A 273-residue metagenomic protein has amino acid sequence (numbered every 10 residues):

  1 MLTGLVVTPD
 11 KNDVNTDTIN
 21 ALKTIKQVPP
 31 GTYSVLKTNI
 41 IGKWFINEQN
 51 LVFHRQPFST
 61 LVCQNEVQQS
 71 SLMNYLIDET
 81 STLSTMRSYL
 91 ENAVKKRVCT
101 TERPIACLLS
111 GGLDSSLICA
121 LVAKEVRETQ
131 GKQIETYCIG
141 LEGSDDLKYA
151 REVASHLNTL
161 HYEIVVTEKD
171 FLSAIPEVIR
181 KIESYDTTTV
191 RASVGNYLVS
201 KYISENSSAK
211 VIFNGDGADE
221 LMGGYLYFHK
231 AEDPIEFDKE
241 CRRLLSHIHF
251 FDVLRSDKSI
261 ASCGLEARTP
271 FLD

Functional and structural regions predicted by a protein language model:
M1-S184: Cysteine-centered catalytic environments shared across enzyme families
V94, V98, V178-L272: Conserved glycine-rich, hydrophobic/aromatic-active-site segments that form phosphate/pyrophosphate or metal-binding
D146, F171, G195-N196, D273: Amphipathic coiled-coil/heptad-repeat helices and related helical stalk/stem segments that mediate oligomerization
